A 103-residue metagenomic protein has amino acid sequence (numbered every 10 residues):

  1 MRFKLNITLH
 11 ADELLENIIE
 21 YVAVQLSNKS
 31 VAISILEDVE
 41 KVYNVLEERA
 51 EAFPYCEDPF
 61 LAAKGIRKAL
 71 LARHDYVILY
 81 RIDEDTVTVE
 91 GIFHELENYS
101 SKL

Functional and structural regions predicted by a protein language model:
M1-E40: Arg/Lys-rich, positively charged N-terminal/basic patches that mediate binding to nucleic acids
E40-E51: Compact soluble domain cores
E51-E84: Basic/aromatic recognition patch in beta-strand/loop cores that engages polyanionic ligands
L71-L103: Enriched for short, Lys/Arg-rich terminal
